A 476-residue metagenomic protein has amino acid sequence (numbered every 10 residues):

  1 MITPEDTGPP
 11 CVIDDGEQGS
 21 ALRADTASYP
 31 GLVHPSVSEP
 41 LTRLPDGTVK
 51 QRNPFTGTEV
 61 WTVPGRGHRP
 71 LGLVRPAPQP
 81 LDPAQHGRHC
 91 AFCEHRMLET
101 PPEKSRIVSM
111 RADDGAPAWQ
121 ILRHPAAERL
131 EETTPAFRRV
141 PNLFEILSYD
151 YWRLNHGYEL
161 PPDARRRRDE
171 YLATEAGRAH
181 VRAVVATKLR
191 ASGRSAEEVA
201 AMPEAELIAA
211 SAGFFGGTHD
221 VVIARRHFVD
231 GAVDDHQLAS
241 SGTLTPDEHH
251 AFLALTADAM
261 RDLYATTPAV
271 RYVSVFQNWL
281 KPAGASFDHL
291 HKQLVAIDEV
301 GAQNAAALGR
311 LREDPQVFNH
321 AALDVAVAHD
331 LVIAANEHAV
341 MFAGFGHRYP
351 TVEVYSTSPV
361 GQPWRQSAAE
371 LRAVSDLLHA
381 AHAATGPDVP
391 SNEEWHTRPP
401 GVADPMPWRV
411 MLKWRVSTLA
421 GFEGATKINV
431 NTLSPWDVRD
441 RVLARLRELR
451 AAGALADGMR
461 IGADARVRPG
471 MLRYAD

Functional and structural regions predicted by a protein language model:
I2-H289, V295-G361, A384-H396, P400-D476: Active-site microenvironments that recognize anionic phosphate/pyrophosphate groups
F252, E370-V374: Hydrophobic alpha-helical membrane-association signature
W364-A368: Long, repeat-rich segments with strong aromatic
